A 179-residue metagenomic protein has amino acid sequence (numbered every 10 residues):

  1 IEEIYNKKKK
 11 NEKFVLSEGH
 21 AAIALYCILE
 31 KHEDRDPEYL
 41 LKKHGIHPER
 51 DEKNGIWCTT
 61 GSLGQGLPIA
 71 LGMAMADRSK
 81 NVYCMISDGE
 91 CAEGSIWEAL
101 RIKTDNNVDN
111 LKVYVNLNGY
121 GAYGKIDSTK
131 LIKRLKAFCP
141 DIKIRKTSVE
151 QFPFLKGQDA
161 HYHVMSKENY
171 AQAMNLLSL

Functional and structural regions predicted by a protein language model:
I1-N106: Cofactor-binding active-site loop characterized by glycine-rich and histidine/acidic residues
E12-F14, K80-C84, L111, K143 (+1 more regions): Generic beta-sheet signal
V15, G121, K125, D159-K167: Hydrophobic alpha-helical scaffolding
H20-A21, L117-G119, T147-Q151: Glycine-rich beta-alpha junction loops
Y26-L29, S95-W97, Y123-D127, F152-D159: Short acidic, glycine/serine/threonine-rich loops at helix termini
R50-E52, G119-Y123, Q172-L179: Low-complexity, flexible helical/coil segments
N106-K133, A137: A short, conserved beta-to-alpha structural element at the edge of catalytic cores that scaffolds binding
K133-L179: Glycine/aspartate-rich loop-and-adjacent alpha/beta segment that forms the canonical ThDP
